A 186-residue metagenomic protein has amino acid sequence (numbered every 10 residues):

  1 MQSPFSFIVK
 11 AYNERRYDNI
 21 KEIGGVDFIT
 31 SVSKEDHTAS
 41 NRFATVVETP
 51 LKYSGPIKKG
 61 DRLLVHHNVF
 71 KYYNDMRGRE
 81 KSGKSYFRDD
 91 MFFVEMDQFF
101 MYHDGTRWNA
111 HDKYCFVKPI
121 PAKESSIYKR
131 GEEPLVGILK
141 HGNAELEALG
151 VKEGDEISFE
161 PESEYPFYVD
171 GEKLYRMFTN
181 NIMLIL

Functional and structural regions predicted by a protein language model:
M1-L186: Acidic-enriched and Gly/Ser
